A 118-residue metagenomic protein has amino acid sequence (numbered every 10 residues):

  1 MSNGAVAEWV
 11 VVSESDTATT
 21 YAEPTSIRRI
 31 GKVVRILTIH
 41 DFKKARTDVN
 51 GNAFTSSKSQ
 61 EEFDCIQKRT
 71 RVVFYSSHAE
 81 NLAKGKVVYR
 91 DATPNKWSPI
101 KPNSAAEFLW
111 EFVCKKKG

Functional and structural regions predicted by a protein language model:
N3-S59, D64-G118: N-terminal secretory-pathway/extracellular module detecting exported/lumenal segments and adjacent signal-anchor/first
